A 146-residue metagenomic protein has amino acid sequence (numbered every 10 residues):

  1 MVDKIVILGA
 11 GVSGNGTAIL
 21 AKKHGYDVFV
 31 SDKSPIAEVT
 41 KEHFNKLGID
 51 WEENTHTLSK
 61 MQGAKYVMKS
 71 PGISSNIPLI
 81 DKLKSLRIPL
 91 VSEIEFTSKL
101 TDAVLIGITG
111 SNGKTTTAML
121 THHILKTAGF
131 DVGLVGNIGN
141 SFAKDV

Functional and structural regions predicted by a protein language model:
M1-S92, F96: N-terminal leader/targeting and accessory segments in enzymes
L20-K23, L58-Q62, P71-V146: Phosphate-binding loop of NTP-binding sites
